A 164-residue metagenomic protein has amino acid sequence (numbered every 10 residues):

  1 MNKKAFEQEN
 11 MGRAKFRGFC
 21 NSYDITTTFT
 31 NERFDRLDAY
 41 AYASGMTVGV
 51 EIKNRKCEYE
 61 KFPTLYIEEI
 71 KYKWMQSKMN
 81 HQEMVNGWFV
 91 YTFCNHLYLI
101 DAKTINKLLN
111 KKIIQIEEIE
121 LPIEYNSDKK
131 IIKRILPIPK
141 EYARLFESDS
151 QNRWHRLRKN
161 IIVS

Functional and structural regions predicted by a protein language model:
M1-N31: Acidic-basic catalytic patches of nuclease active cores, encompassing PD-(D/E)XK and other metal-cofactor nuclease
F6, K61, M84, Y91-C94 (+1 more regions): N-terminal targeting/trafficking signals and adjacent low-complexity tails
C20, M79-Q82: A generic structural signal for well-ordered alpha-helical segments
S22, Y42-S44, Y91-S164: Non-catalytic C-terminal interaction segments of nucleic acid-processing enzymes
T30-E32, I52-K53, Y91-F93: Short His-Asn-centered micro-motif
D35: Beta-rich catalytic cores
A39-E58: Conserved catalytic cores of phosphodiester-cleaving nucleases, focusing on short active-site segments
R55-M79: Mg2+/Mn2+-dependent nuclease catalytic core
